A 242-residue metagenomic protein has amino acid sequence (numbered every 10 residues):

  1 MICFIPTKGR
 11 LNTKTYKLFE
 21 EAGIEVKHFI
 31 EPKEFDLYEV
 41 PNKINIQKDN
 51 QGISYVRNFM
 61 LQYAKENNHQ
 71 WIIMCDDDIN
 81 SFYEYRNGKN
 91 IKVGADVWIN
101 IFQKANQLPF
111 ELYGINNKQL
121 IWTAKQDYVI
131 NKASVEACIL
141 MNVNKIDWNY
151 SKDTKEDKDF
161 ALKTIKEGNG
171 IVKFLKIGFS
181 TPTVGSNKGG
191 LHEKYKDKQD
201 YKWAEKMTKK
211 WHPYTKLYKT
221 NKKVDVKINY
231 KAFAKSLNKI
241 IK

Functional and structural regions predicted by a protein language model:
M1, T7-L11, K152, K158-K242: C-terminal catalytic/acceptor-binding lobe
M1-I2, W71: Structural motif
I2-I24, E34-Y38: Short, well-formed alpha-helical segments that are part of the catalytic scaffolds of diverse glycosyltransferases
G9-R10, E34-F35, D78-N80, K118-I121 (+2 more regions): Short, solvent-exposed loop/turn segments at secondary-structure junctions
K14-Y16, Y38-E39, Y83-R86, T123-V129 (+1 more regions): A short acidic (Asp/Glu
H28, W71-C75, E111-N116, I171-L175 (+1 more regions): A structural signal for short, well-ordered beta-strand segments and their strand-loop junctions that often border
F29-C75, N80-V93: Active-site-proximal specificity loops/subdomain of glycosyltransferases
F82-K163: Conserved catalytic core of nucleotide-sugar-dependent glycosyltransferases
